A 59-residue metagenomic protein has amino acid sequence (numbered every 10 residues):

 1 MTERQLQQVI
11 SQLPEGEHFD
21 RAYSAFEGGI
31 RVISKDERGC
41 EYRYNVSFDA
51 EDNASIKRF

Functional and structural regions predicted by a protein language model:
M1-H18: Short, non-transmembrane alpha-helical segments in secretory-pathway proteins
P14, H18-F59: Acidic, low-complexity, intrinsically disordered interaction modules
